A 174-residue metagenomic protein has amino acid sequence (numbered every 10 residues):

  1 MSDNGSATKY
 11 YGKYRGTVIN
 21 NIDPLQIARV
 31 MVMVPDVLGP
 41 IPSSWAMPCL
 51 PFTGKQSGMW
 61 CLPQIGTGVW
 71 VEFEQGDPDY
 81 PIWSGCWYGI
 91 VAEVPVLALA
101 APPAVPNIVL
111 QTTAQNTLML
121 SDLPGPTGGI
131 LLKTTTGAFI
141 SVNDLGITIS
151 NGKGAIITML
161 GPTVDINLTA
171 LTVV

Functional and structural regions predicted by a protein language model:
M1-M159, V174: Hydrophobic packing positions characteristic of elongated beta-solenoid/beta-helix-type spike/fiber shafts
L168-V173: Short, low-complexity, Pro/Ser/Thr/Gly-rich segments in the mature regions of secreted, periplasmic
